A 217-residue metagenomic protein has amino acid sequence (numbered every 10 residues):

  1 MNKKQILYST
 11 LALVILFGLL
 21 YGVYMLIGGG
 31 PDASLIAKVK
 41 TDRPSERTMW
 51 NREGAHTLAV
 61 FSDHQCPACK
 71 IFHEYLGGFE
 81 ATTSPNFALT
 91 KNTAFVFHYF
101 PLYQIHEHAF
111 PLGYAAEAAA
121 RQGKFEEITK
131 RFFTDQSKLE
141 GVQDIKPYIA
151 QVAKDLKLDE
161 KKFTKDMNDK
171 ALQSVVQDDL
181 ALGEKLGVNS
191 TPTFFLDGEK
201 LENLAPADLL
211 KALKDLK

Functional and structural regions predicted by a protein language model:
M1-M25, H56, F61, E74-G77 (+1 more regions): C-terminal cap of thioredoxin/glutaredoxin-like
L26-P44: Ser/Thr/Pro/Gly-rich low-complexity linker/stalk segments immediately outside membranes or between
D32-K38, A68-I71, N168-A171: Short linear motifs at secondary-structure transitions and domain/linker junctions
K40-H56: A short beta-strand-turn-helix
P44, E80-T82, A181: Alpha-helical scaffolding within the catalytic cores of extracellular/periplasmic polymer-degrading hydrolases
R47, R131, E199: Flexible, active-site-adjacent loop/turn segments at secondary-structure boundaries
G54-H56, S62-K154, L186, K211-K214: Structural alpha/beta surface segment adjacent to cysteine/selenocysteine redox centers across thiol/disulfide enzymes
